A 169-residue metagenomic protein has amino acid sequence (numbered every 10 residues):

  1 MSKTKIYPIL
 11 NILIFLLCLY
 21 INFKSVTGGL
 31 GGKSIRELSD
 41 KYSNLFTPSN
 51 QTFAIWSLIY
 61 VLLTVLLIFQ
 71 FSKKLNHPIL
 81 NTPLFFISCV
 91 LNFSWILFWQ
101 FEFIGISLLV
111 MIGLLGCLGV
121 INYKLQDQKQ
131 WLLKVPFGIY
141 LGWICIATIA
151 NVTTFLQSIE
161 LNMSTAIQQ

Functional and structural regions predicted by a protein language model:
M1-N11, W56: N-terminal membrane topogenic signal
L13-Y20, L84-L91, W95-I96, V110-I121 (+1 more regions): Alpha-helical transmembrane segments of multi-pass integral membrane proteins
F15-G32: Alpha-helical transmembrane segments of multi-pass membrane proteins
S39-I55, L161-Q169: Short aromatic-rich membrane-water interface segments that cap or initiate transmembrane helices in multi-pass membrane
I55-L67: Hydrophobic alpha-helical transmembrane segments
I68-K74, V120-Q126, I139: Structural signal for the C-terminal ends of transmembrane alpha-helices and the immediately following loop
N76-F85: Membrane-interfacial loop-to-transmembrane alpha-helix junctions, especially the N-terminal start
W95-L108, Q126-W131, F155-S164: Membrane-interface helix caps and helix-loop-helix hairpins in membrane proteins
